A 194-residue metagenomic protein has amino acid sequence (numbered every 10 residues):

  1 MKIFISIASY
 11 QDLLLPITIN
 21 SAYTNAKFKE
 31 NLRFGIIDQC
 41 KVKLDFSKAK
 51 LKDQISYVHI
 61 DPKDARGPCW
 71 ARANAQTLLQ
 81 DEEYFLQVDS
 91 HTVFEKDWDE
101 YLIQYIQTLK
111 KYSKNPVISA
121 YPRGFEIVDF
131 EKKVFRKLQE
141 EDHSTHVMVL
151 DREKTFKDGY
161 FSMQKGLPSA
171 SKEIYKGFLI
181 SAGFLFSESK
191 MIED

Functional and structural regions predicted by a protein language model:
M1-D194: Catalytic cores of eukaryotic secretory-pathway lumenal/extracellular enzymes that build and remodel glycoconjugates
